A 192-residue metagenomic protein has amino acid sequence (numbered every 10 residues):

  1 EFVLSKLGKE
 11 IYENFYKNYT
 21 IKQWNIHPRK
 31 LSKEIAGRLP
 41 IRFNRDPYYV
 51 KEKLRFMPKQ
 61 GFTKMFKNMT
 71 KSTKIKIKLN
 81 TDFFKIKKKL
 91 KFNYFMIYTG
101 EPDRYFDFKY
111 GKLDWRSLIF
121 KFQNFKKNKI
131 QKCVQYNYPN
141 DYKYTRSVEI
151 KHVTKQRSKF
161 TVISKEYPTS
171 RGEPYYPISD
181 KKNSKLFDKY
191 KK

Functional and structural regions predicted by a protein language model:
E1-F95, R104: Active-site/ligand-binding neighborhood in enzyme catalytic cores
T81-K189: Mid-domain catalytic core of redox enzymes that form a hydrophobic substrate pocket/lid adjacent to a catalytic redox
K192: Short FAD-binding loop at a beta-strand-to-alpha-helix junction that anchors the flavin cofactor in diverse
